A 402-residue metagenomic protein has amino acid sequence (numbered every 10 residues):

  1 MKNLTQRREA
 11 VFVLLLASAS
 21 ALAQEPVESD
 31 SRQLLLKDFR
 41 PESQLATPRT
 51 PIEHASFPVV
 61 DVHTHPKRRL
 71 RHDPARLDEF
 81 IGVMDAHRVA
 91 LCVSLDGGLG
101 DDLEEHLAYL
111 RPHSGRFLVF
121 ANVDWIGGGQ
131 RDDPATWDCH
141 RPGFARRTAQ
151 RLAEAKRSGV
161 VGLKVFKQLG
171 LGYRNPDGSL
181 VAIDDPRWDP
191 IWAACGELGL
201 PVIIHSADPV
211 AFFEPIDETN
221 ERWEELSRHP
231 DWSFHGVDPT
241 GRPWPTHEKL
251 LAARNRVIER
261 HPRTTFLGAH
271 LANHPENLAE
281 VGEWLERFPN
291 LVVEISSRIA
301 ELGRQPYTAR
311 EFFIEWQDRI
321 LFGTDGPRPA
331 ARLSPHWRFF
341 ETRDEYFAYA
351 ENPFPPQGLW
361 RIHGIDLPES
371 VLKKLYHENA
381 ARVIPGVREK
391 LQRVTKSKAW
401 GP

Functional and structural regions predicted by a protein language model:
E9-A21: Bacterial N-terminal signal peptides
Q24-P112: An N-terminally biased module of ancient metal coordination in phosphate/nucleic-acid-related enzymes
P26-P41, T50, L103-H235: Active-site gating/metal-coordination segments in enzymes
S43-P48, R76-F80, D101-Y109, R147-R151 (+3 more regions): Alpha-helical scaffolding within the catalytic cores of extracellular/periplasmic polymer-degrading hydrolases
P51-H54, F80-A86, E104-F117, Q150-G159 (+4 more regions): Acidic (Asp/Glu)-rich catalytic clusters
V60-T64, L91-S94, L118-N122, L163-V165 (+4 more regions): Hydrophobic faces of well-ordered beta-strands that scaffold small-molecule active sites in alpha/beta enzyme cores
K67-A75, S94-E104, I126-Q130, D138-R146 (+5 more regions): Acidic-and-aromatic substrate-binding clefts and catalytic sites of carbohydrate-active enzymes
D238-P402: H/E-rich (His + Asp/Glu) clusters that bind or coordinate divalent metals
